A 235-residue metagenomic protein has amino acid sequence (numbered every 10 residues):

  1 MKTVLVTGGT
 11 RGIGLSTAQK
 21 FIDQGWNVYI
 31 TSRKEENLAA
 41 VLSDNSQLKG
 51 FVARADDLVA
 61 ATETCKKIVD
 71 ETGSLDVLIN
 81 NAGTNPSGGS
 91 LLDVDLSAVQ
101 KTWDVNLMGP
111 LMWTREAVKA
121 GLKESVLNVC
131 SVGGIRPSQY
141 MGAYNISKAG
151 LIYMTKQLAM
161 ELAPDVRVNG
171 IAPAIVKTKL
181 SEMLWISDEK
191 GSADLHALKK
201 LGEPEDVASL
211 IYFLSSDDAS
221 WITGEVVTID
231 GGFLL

Functional and structural regions predicted by a protein language model:
T10-R11: Conserved glycine-rich cofactor-binding loop
V41, G170, A174-H196: A glycine/serine/threonine-rich, flexible loop-to-helix segment that serves as the NAD(P) cofactor-binding "lid"
N85-Q100, Y140-A143, E182-W185: Conserved mid-core segment of classical short-chain dehydrogenase/reductases
L92-L111, L127, Y144, L151: Catalytic Tyr-X3-Lys loop
T114, S147, T155: Active-site helix of classical SDR
K119, A159-P164, S220: Alpha-helical segment proximal to the catalytic Tyr-Lys
A120, K200-I229, L234: C-terminal substrate-recognition "lid" of short-chain dehydrogenase/reductases
S131: Residue(s) in the substrate-gating loop at a strand-loop-helix junction that position the organic substrate next
